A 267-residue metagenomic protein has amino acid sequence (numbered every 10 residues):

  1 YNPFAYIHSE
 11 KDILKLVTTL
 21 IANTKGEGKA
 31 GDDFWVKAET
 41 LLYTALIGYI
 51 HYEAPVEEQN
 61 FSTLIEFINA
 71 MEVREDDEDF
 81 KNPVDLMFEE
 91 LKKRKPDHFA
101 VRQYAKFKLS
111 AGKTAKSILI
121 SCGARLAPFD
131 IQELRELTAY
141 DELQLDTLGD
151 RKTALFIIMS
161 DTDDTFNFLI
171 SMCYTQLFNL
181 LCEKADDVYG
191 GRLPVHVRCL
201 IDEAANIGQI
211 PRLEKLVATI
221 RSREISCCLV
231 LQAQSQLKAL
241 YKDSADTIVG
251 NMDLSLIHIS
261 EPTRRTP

Functional and structural regions predicted by a protein language model:
Y1-I225, L240, I257-H258: P-loop NTPase motor domains
L14-T18, N251-D253, R264: Short, intrinsically disordered, charge-balanced linker/junction segments flanking boundaries in proteins
S226-L231: Structural recognition of the conserved hydrophobic beta-strand(s) that form the central parallel beta-sheet of P-loop
Q232-Q236: Conserved H-loop
S244-L256: A short helix-turn-beta junction within AAA+ P-loop NTPase domains corresponding to the substrate/partner-engaging
I257-P267: Single conserved hydrophobic/aromatic residue that forms the stacking wall/gate of nucleotide- or nucleobase-binding
